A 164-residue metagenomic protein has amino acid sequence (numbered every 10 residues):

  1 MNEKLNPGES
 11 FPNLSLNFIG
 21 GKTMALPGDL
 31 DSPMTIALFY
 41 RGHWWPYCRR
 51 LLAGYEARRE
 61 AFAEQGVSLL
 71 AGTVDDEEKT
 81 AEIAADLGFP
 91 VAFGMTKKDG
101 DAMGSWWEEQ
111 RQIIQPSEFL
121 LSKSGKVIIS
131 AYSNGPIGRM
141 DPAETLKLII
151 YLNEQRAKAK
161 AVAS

Functional and structural regions predicted by a protein language model:
M1-S164: Chalcogenol-based redox active-site neighborhoods
